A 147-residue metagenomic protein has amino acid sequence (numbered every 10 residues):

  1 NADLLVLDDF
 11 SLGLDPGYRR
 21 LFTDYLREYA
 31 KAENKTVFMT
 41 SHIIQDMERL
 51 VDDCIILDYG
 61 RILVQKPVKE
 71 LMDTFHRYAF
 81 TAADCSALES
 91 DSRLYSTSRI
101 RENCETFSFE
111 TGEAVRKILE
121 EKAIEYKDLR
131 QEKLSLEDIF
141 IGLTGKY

Functional and structural regions predicted by a protein language model:
N1: Conserved catalytic motifs of ABC-family nucleotide-binding domains
L4-V6: Walker B motif beta-strand of ABC-family P-loop ATPases
D9-F10: Walker B catalytic motif
G13: Catalytic P-loop NTPase motifs of RecA-like helicase/translocase cores
P16-Y18: Helix N-cap at the start of a conserved alpha-helix in ABC-type nucleotide-binding domains
L21-E110: ABC transporter nucleotide-binding domain
N103, S108-Y147: C-terminal coupling/interaction segments
